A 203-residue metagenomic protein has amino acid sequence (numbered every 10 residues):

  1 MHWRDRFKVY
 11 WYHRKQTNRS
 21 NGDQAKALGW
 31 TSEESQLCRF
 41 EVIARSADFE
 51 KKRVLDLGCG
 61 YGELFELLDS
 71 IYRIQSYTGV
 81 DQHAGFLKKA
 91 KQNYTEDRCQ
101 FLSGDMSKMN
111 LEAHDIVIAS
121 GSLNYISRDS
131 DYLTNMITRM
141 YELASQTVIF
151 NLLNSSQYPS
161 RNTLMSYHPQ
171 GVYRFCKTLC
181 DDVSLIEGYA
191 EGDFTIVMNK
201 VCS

Functional and structural regions predicted by a protein language model:
M1-Q24: N-terminal, positively charged/glycine-rich alpha-helical extensions of SAM-dependent methyltransferases
E34-E50: Conserved alpha-helix/loop element of class I SAM-dependent methyltransferases that forms part of the SAM/SAH-binding
K52-G60: Conserved class I S-adenosyl-L-methionine
Y61-Q100, D105: Class I SAM-dependent methyltransferase SAM/SAH-binding core
I118-A119: A conserved beta-strand element that flanks and buttresses the S-adenosyl-L-methionine
I126-I137: A short, conserved alpha-helix within the catalytic core of class I
S145-N154: Conserved beta-strand signature within the Rossmann-like core of class I S-adenosyl-L-methionine
L164-C180: Short alpha-helix
